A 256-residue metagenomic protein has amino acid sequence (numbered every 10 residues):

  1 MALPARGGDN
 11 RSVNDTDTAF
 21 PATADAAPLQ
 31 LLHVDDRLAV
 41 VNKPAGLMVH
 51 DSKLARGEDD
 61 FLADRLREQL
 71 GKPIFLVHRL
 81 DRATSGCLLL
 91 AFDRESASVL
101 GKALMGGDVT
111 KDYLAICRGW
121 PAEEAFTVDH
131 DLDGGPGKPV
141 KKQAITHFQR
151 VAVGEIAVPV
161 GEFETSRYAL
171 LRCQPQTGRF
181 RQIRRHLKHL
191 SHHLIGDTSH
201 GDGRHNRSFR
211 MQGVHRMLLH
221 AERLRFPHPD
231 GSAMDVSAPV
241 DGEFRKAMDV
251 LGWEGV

Functional and structural regions predicted by a protein language model:
M1-V256: RNA pseudouridine synthases
